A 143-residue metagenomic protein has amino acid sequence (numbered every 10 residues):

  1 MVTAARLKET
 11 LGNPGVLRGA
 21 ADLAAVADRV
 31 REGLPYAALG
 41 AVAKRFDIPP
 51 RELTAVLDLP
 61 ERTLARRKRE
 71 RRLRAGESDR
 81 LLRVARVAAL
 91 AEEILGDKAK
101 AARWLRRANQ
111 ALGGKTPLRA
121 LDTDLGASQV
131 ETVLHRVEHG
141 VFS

Functional and structural regions predicted by a protein language model:
M1-S143: Non-transmembrane "mature" sequence context
